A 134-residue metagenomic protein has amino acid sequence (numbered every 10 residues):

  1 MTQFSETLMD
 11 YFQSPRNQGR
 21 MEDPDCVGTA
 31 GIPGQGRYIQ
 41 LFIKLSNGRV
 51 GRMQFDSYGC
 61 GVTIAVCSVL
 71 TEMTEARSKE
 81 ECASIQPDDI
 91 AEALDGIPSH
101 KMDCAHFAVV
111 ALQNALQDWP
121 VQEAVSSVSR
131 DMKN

Functional and structural regions predicted by a protein language model:
M1-E22, V27-T29, S46, G51 (+2 more regions): C-terminal binding/interaction regions
A30-G34: Short Gly/Pro-enriched turn/cap motifs at secondary-structure boundaries
Q35, S57-V66, C104: Short, thiol/selenol-centered motifs that function as redox-active sites or metal-ligating centers
R37-N47: Short beta-strand elements
M53-F55: Extended, non-catalytic structural segments that build the interaction scaffolds of large macromolecular assemblies
V62, V66-R77: Alpha-helical support elements that line or immediately flank enzyme active sites and cofactor-binding pockets
